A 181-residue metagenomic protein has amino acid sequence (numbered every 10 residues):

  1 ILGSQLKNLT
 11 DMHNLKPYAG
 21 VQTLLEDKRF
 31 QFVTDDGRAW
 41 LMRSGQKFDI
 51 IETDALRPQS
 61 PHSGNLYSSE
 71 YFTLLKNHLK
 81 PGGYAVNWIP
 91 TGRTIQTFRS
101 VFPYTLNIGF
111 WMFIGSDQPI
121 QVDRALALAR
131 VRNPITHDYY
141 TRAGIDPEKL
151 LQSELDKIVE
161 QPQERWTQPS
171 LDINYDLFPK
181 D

Functional and structural regions predicted by a protein language model:
I1-I95, R99-F102, I108: The AdoMet/dcAdoMet-binding core of the Class I SAM-like
L15-K28, D35-G45, Y104-D181: Soluble small-group transferase modules, centered on the S-adenosyl donor enzyme superfamily
